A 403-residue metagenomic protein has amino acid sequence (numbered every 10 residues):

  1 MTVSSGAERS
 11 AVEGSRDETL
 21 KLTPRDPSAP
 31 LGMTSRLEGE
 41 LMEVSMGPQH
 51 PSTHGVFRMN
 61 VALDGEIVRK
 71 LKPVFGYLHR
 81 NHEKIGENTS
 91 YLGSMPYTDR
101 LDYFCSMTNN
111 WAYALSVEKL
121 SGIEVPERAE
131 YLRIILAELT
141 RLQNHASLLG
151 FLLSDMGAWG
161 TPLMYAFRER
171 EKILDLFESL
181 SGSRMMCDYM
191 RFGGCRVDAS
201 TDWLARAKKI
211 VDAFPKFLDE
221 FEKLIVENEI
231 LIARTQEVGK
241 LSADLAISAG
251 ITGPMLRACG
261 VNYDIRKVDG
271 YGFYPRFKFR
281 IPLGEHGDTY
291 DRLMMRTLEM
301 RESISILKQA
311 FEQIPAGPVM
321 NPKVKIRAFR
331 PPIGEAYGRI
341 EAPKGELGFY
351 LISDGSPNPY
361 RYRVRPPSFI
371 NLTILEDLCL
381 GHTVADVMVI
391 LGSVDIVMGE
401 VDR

Functional and structural regions predicted by a protein language model:
M1-V3, R9-S10: Short, intrinsically disordered terminal tails adjacent to the first/last structured region
T2-V3, L20-P24, L31-R58, A62-R361 (+1 more regions): Active-site bordering "gate/hinge" segments that shape substrate access to catalytic or cofactor-binding pockets
E8, V12, R25, A29-G32: Short Gly/Ser/Thr- and charged-rich N-terminal loops/segments that act as flexible capping/hinge elements
